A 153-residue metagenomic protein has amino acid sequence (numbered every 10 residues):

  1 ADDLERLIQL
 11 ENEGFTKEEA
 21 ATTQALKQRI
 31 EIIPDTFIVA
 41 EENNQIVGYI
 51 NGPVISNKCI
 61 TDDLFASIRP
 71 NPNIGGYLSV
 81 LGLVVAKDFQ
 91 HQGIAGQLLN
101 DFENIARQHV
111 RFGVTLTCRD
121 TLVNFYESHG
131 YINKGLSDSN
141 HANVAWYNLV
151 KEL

Functional and structural regions predicted by a protein language model:
A1-L7: A short beta-loop-alpha structural element at the N-terminal edge of CoA-dependent acyl/N-acetyltransferase catalytic
I8-E11, L26, Y126: Hydrophobic alpha-helical core bundles mediating ligand binding, dimerization, or RNAP-core interactions
T16-N43, V47, N51-P70: Active-site rim helix/loop that mediates acceptor-substrate recognition in acyltransferases
D35-V39, Y49, G82, T115 (+1 more regions): Short hydrophobic/aromatic beta-strand element in the GNAT-like acyltransferase core that lines or flanks the acyl-donor
Y49-V84, Q90, N100, S139-W146: Conserved acyl-donor/pantetheine-binding loop and adjacent beta-alpha core of acyl/acetyltransferases and related
P72-N73, A86-N100, H109, V123-N124 (+1 more regions): Conserved glycine-rich acetyl-CoA-binding loop
L99, I105-R119: Conserved GNAT acetyl-CoA-binding A-motif
F112, R119-D120, H129, G135-L153: C-terminal "cap" of GNAT-fold acetyltransferases
